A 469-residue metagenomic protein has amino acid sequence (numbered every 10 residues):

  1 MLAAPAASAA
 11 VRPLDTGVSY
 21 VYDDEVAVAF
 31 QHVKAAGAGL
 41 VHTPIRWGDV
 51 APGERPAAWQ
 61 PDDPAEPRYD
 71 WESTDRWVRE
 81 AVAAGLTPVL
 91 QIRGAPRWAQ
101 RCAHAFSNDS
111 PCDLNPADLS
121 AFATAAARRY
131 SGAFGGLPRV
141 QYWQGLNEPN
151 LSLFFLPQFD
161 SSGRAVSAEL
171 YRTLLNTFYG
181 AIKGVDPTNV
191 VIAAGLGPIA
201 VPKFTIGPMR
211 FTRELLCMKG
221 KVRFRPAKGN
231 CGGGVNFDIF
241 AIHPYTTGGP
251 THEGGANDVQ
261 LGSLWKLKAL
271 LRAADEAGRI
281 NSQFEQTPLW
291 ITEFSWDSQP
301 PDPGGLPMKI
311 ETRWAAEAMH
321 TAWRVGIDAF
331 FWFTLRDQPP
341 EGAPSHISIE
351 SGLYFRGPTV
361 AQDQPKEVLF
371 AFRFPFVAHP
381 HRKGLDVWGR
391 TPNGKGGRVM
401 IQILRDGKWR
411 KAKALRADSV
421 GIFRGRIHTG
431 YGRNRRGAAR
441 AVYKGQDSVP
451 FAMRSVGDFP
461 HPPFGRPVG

Functional and structural regions predicted by a protein language model:
M1-A9: Secretory targeting and sorting signals
A9-R46: Boundary/entry segment of secreted carbohydrate-active catalytic domains
L14-Y20, G39-T43, P88-I92, W143-G145 (+4 more regions): Hydrophobic faces of well-ordered beta-strands that scaffold small-molecule active sites in alpha/beta enzyme cores
A27, Q31, S120, T124-F134 (+2 more regions): Noncatalytic carbohydrate-binding groove/subsite architecture in carbohydrate-active enzymes
A36-I206, T247: Substrate-binding cleft and catalytic face of glycoside hydrolase catalytic domains, especially the flexible beta-alpha
G53-R68, A99-L114, G136-L137, S152 (+5 more regions): Surface-exposed intrinsically disordered loops and tails
A58-Q60, Q144, P149, F154 (+4 more regions): Aromatic-rich peripheral "rim/lid" segments of glycoside hydrolase catalytic domains that contact and position glycan
G421-G425: Short strand-edge motifs at loop-to-beta-strand transitions and within beta-strands of extracellular beta-rich domains
